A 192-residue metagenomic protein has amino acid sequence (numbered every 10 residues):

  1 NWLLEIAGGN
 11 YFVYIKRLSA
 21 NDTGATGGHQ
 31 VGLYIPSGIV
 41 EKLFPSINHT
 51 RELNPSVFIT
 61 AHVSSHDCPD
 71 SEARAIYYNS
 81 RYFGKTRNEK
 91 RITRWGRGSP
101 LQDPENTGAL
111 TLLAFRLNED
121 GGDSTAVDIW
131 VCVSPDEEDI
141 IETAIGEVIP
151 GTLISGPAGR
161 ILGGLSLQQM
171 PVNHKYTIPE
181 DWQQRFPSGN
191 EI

Functional and structural regions predicted by a protein language model:
N1-S65: OB-fold ssDNA-binding interfaces and closely related basic DNA-contact patches used across DNA replication/repair
F12-V13, R87, R91, L165: Intrinsically disordered, low-complexity acidic/Q/S/K-rich activation/interaction tracts characteristic
L18, A75, T111-L113, I192: Long, contiguous hydrophobic alpha-helical segments, chiefly transmembrane helices and signal peptides
T23-T26, H66-S71, D120-S124, E138-I140: Short, surface-exposed beta-strand/loop "edge" segments at domain boundaries and coil↔beta transitions
G32-I35, G84, T107: Non-membrane alpha-helical secondary structure
P45-P100: A broadly used, surface-exposed interaction patch
K90-V127: Elongated alpha-helical scaffolds
N118-I192: Mixed-charge (acidic/basic) macromolecular-recognition segments
